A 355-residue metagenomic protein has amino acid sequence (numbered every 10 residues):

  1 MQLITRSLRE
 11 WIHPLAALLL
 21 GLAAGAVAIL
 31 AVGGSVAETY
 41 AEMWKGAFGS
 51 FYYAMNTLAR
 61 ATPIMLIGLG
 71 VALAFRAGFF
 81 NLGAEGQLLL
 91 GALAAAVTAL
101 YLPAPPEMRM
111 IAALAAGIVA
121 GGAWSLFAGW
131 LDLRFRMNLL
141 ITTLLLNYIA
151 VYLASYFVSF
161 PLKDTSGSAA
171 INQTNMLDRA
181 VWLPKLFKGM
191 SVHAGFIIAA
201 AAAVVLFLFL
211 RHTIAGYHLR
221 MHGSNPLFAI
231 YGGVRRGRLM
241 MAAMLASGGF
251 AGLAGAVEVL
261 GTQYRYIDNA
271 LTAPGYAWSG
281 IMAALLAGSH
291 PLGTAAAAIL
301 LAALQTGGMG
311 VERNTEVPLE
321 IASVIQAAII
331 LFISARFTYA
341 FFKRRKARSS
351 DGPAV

Functional and structural regions predicted by a protein language model:
M1-A61, R76-A77, D164-G167, I171-F187 (+1 more regions): N-terminal, non-cleaved signal-anchor transmembrane helix
M1-L20, A26, V204, S224 (+2 more regions): Cytosolic-side transmembrane-helix boundaries in multi-pass membrane proteins
V27-V32, E42, A47-L102, I118-M137 (+3 more regions): Single transmembrane alpha-helix segments in multi-pass membrane proteins
G34-E38, F75-A92, L133-T142, H218 (+4 more regions): Short, non-helical or kinked segments that cap or interrupt transmembrane helices
A123, A128, L133, T143-A170 (+1 more regions): Alpha-helical transmembrane segments in inner-membrane proteins
L139, T143-H212, R348-D351: Transmembrane helix-bundle core of multi-pass membrane transporters and related energy-transducing complexes
F187-Y266, P291-A296: Helix-loop-helix "hairpin" substructures at the membrane interface of multi-pass membrane proteins
L245-A251, V257, G261-A327: Transmembrane alpha-helical segments in multi-pass inner-membrane proteins
